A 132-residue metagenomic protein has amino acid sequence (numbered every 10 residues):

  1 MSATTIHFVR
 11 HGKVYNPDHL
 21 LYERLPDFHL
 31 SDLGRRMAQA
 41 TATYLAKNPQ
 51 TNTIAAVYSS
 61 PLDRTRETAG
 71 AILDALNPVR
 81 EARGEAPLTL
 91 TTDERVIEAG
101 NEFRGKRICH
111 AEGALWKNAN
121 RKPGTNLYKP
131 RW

Functional and structural regions predicted by a protein language model:
S2-K13, A119, N126-R131: Short coil-to-beta-strand
A3-R83: Active-site-proximal alpha-helix that buttresses catalytic centers in soluble enzyme cores
A75-W132: Phosphate-handling substructures
